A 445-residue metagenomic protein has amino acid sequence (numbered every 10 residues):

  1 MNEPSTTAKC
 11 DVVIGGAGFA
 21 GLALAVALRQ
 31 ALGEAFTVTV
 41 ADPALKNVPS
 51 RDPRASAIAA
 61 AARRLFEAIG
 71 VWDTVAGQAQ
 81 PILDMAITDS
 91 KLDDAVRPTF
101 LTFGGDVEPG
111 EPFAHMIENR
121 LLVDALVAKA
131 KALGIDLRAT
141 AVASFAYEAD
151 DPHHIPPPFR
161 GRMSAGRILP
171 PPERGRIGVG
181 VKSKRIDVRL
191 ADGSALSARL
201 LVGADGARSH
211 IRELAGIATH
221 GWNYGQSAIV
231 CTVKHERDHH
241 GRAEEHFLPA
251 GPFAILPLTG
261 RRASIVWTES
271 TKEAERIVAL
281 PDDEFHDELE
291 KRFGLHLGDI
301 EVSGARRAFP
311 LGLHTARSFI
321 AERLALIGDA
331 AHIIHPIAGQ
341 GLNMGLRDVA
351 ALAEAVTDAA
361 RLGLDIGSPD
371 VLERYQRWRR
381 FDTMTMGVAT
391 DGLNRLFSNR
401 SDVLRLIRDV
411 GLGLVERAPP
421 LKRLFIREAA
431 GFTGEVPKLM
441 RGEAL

Functional and structural regions predicted by a protein language model:
P4-G18: Beta1/beta-strand and adjacent pyrophosphate-binding region of the FAD-binding site in flavoprotein oxidoreductases
A27-R54: Glycine-rich FAD pyrophosphate-binding loop
R51-L92: N-terminal FAD cofactor-binding segment of flavoenzymes
Q78-H153, K182-L214, W222-S227, D282: Conserved N-terminal helical subregion
V107-E111, L248-P310: Conserved FAD/dinucleotide-binding core of flavoprotein oxidoreductases
R160-M163, R174-R176: Glycine-biased, low-complexity coil/linker segments
R208-A243, R261-A263, E269-E273, L289-E290: Central beta-strand plus flanking loop segment that forms part of the substrate or channel wall within the catalytic
E354-L445: C-terminal helical "tail/cap" subdomain of flavin- and related membrane-associated enzymes
